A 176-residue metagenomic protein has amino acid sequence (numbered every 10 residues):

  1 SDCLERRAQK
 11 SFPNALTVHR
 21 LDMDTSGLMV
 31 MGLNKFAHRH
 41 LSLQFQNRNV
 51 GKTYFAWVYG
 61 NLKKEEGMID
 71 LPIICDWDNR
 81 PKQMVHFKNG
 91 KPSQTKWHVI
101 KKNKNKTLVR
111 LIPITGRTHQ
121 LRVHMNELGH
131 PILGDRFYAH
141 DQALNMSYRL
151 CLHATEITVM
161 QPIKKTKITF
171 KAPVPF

Functional and structural regions predicted by a protein language model:
S1-Q94, K101-K104, C151, P175-F176: RNA pseudouridine synthases
G67, L71, S93-T95, T107 (+2 more regions): Short beta-strand segments
V99-K101, Q161: Short, low-complexity Ser/Thr-rich regulatory SLiMs
V109-I112: Short histidine-centered loop motifs in beta-beta connectors
Q120-F176: Pseudouridine synthases involved in rRNA/tRNA modification
